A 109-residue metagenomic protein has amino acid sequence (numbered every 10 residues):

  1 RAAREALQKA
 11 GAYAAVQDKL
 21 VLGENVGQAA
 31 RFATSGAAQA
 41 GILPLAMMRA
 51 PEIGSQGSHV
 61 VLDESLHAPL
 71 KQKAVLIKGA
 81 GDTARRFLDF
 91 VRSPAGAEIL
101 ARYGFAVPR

Functional and structural regions predicted by a protein language model:
R1-R109: Exported/periplasmic ABC-transporter solute-binding proteins
